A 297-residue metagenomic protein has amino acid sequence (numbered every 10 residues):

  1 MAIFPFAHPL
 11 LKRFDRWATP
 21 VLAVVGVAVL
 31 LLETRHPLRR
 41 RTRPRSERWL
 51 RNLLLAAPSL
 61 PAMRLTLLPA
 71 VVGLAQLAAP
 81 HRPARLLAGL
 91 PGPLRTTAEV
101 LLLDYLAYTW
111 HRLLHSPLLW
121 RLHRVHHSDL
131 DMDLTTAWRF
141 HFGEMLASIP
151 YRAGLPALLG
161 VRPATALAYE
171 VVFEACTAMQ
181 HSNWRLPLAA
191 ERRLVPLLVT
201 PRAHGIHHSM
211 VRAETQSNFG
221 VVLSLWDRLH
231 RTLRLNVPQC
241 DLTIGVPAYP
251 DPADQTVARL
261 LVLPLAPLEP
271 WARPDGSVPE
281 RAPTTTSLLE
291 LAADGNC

Functional and structural regions predicted by a protein language model:
M1-P5: Transmembrane alpha-helices
F6-V29, P44-L67: Alpha-helical transmembrane segments in multi-pass membrane proteins
R16-V24, R45, L102, P196 (+2 more regions): Generic detector of ordered secondary-structure context
V27, T34, S59-L74, A84 (+2 more regions): Alpha-helical membrane-anchoring segments
V27-N52, V71-A88, D241-L242: Membrane-helix interface linkers and caps
L30, T34, V221-T232, V257-W271: A transmembrane-helix-recognition feature enriched in membrane-embedded lipid enzymes and envelope glyco-/phospholipid
L55-V71, P83-T243, Y249: Membrane-embedded catalytic scaffold of the fatty acid hydroxylase/desaturase
Q239-C297: Cytosolic-facing loops and C-terminal tails of multi-pass membrane proteins
